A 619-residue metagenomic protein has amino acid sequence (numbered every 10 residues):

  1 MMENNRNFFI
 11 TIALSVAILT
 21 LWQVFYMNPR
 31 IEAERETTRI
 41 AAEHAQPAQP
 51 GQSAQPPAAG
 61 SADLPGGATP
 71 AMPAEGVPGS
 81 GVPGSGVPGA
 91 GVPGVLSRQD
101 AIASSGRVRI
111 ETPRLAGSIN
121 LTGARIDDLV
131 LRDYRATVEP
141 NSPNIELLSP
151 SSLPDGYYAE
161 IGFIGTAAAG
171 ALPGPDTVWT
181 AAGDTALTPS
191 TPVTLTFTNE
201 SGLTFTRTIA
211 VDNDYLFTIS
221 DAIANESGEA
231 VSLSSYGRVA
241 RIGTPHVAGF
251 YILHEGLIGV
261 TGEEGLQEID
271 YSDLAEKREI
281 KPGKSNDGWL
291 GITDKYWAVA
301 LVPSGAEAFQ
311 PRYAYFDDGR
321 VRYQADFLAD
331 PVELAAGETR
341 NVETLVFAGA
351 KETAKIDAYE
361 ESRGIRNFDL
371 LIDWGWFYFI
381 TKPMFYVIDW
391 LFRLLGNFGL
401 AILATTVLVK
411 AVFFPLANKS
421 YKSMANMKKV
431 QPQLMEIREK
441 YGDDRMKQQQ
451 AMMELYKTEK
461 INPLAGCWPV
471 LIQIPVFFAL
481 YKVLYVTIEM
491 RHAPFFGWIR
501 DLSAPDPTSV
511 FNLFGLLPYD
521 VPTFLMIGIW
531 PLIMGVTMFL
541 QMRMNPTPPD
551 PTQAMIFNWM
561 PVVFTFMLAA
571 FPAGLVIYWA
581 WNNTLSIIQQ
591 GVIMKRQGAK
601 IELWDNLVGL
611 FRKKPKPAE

Functional and structural regions predicted by a protein language model:
M1-A411, L603-E619: Membrane-protein biogenesis/insertion across secretory and organellar systems
F9-Q23, F477-L480, L532-V536, V562-V563: Core hydrophobic alpha-helical membrane-spanning segments
L203, D221, G337, V412-F477 (+3 more regions): Membrane-interface amphipathic helices and adjacent TM-edge segments
D369-K440, M446-K447, M453-K457, F477 (+2 more regions): Transmembrane alpha-helical segments that form the functional core of multipass membrane systems
L395-F398, F566-V576: Transmembrane helix interruption/hinge and helix-loop junction motifs
A404-V409, Q473, M526-F539: Hydrophobic alpha-helical transmembrane segments
A479-G535: Conserved catalytic motifs of ABC-family nucleotide-binding domains
P531, G574-N583: Hydrophobic core segments of alpha-helical transmembrane domains in multi-pass membrane proteins
